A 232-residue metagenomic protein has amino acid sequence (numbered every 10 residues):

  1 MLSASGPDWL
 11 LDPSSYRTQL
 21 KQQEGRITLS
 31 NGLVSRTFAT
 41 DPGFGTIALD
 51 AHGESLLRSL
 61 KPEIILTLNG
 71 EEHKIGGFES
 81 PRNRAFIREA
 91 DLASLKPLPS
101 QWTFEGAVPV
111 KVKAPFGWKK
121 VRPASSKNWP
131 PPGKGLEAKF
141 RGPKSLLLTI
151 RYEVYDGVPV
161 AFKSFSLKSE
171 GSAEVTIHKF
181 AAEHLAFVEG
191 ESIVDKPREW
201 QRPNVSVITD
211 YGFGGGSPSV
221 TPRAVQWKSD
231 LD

Functional and structural regions predicted by a protein language model:
L2-L20, G25-L29, V34, L49-D232: Polysaccharide-binding surfaces and accessory modules of carbohydrate-active proteins
R36-T40: Short, surface-exposed terminal/edge motifs of secreted or surface/virion proteins that either
